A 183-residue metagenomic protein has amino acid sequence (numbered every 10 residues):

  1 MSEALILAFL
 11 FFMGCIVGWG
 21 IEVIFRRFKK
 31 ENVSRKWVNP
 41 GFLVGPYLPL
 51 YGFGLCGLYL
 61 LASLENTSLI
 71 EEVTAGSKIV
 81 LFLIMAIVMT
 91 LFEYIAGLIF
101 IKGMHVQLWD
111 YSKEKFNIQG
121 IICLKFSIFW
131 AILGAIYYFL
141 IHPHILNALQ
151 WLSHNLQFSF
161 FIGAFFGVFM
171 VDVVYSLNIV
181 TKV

Functional and structural regions predicted by a protein language model:
M1-V183: Aromatic-rich, lipid-facing transmembrane alpha helices and their immediate juxtamembrane interface loops in integral
